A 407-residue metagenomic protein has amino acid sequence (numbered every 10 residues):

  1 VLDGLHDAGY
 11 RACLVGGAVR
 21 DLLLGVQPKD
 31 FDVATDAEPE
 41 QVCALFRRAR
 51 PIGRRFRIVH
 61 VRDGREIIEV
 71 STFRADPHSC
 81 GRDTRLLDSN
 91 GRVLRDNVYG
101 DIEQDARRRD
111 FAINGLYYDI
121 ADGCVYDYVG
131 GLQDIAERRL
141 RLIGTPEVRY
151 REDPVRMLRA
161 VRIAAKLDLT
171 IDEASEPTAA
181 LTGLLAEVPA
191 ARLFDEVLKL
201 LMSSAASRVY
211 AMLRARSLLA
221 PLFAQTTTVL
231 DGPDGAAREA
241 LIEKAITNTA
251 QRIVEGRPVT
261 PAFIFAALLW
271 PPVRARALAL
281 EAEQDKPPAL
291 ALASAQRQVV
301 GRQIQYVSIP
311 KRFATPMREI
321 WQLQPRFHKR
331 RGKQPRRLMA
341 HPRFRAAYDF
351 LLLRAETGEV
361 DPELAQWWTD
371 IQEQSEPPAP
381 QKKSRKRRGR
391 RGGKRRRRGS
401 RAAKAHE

Functional and structural regions predicted by a protein language model:
V1-E407: Catalytic cores of the polymerase beta-like nucleotidyltransferase superfamily and closely associated nucleotide
